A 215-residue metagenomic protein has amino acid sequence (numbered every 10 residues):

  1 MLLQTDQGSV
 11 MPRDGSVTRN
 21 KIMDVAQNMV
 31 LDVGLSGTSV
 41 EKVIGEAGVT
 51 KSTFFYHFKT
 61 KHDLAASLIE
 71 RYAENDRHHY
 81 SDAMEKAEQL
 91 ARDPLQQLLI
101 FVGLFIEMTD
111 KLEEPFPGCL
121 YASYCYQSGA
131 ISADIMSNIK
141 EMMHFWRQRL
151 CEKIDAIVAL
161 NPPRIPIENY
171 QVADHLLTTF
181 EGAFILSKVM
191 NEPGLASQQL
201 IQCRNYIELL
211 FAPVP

Functional and structural regions predicted by a protein language model:
M1-V17, V158, P213-P215: N-terminal intrinsically disordered/low-complexity leader segments
G15, M23, I69, A73 (+2 more regions): Amphipathic, non-transmembrane alpha-helical scaffold segments
K21, V25, M29-R71: Helix-turn-helix
S67, D82-F116, N169-L176: Hydrophobic alpha-helical connector segments
R77-H78, Q96-G103, F116, S132-A159 (+2 more regions): Amphipathic alpha-helical packing segments from all-alpha helical-bundle domains
M108, L112, L176-G194, E208-P215: Amphipathic C-terminal alpha-helical segment
L112-D134: Amphipathic alpha-helical segments used for helix-helix packing
P117-G118, A122-S123, I167-L186, Q202-Y206: Hydrophobic alpha-helical segments that form the core of small-molecule binding pockets and/or dimer interfaces
